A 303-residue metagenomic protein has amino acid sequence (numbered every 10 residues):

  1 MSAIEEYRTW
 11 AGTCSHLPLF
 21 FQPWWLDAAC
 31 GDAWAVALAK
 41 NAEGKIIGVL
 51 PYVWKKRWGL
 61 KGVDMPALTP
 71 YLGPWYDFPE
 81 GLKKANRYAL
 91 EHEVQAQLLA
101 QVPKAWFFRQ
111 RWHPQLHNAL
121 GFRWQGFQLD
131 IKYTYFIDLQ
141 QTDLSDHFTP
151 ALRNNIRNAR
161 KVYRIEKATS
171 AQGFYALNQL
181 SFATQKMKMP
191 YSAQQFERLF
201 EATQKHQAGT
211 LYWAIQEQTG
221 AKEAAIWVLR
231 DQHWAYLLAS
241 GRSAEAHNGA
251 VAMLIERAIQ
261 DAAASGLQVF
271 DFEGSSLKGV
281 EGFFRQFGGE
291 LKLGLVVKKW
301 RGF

Functional and structural regions predicted by a protein language model:
S2-E43, V49-G59, H113-A246: A conserved beta-strand-loop-helix scaffold within acyl/acetyltransferase catalytic domains
L38, E201, K205-F303: Aromatic (often tryptophan-rich) hydrophobic motifs at membrane interfaces
G48-V49, W106-W112, K167, V269-D271: A structural signal for short, well-ordered beta-strand segments and their strand-loop junctions that often border
K55-G73: Conserved acyl-donor/pantetheine-binding loop and adjacent beta-alpha core of acyl/acetyltransferases and related
P70-A85, Q140-Q141, A239-N248: A short, internal acetyl-CoA/4′-phosphopantetheine-binding micro-motif in the GNAT/acyltransferase core
N86-V94, Y191-Q195: Soluble or luminal CAZymes and related metallo-dependent hydrolases
A89-W106, M253-Q268: Conserved acyl-CoA
R109-N118, F272-G279: Conserved beta-strand-loop-alpha-helix junction that forms the acyl-donor binding cleft
